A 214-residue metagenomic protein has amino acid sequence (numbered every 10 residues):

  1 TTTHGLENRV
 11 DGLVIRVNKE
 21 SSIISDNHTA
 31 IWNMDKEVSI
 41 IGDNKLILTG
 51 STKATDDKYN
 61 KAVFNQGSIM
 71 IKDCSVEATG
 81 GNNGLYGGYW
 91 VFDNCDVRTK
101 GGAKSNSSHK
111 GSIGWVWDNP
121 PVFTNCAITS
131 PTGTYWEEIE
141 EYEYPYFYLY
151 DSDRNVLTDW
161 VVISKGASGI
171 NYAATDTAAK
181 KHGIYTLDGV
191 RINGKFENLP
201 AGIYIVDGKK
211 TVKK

Functional and structural regions predicted by a protein language model:
T1-G166: A composition-driven surface/loop motif
A167-K214: C-terminal outer-membrane/trafficking sorting elements
